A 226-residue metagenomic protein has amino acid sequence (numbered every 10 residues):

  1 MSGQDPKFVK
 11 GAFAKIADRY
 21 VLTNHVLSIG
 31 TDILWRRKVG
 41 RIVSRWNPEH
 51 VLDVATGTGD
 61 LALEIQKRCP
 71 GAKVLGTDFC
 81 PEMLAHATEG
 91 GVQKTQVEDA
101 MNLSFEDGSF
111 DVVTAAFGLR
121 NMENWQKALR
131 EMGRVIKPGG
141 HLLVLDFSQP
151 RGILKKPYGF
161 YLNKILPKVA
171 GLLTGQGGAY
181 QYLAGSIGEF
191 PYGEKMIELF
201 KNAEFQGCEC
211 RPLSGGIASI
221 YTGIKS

Functional and structural regions predicted by a protein language model:
M1-V21, L162, L173: N-terminal, positively charged/glycine-rich alpha-helical extensions of SAM-dependent methyltransferases
K7, L145, Q149-L199, A203 (+1 more regions): C-terminal alpha-helical "lid/dimerization" subdomain adjacent to the S-adenosyl-L-methionine
I29-E49: Conserved alpha-helix/loop element of class I SAM-dependent methyltransferases that forms part of the SAM/SAH-binding
H50-N102: Class I SAM-dependent methyltransferase SAM/SAH-binding core
M101-V112: A short acidic, Gly/Pro-enriched loop at the edge of an enzyme's catalytic core that lines a small-molecule cofactor
D111-W125: A short SAM/SAH-binding and catalytic strip from SAM-dependent methyltransferases
Q126-H141: A short glycine-rich, Lys/Arg-flanked "PGG" loop and its adjoining helix->strand segment in the class I
A203-S226: Core SAM-dependent methyltransferase catalytic element
